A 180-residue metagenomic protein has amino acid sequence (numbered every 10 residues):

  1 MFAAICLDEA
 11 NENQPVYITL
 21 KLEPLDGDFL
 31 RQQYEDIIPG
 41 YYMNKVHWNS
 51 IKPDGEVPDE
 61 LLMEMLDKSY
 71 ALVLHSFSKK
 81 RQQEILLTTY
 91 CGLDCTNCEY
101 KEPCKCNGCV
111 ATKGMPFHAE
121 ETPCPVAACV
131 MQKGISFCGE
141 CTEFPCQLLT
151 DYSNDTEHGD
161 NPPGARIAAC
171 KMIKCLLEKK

Functional and structural regions predicted by a protein language model:
M1-K45, E56: Short, conserved beta-strand/beta-arch hydrophobic-aromatic motifs that form part of recognition grooves or interface
F2, D28-Q32, A71-L74, P116-F117 (+1 more regions): Structured alpha/beta reader/binder surfaces that contact nucleic acids or chromatin modification marks
L7, P53, E143: Active-site donor-binding loop signature of nucleotide-sugar glycosyltransferases
T19-K21, S50-K52, E140: Short, conserved beta-strand segments within well-ordered enzyme catalytic domains that often line or immediately flank
D26, L30-Q33, H47, L61-M65 (+4 more regions): Amphipathic alpha-helical interface surfaces
P39, P53-E60, C129-Q132, F137: Short coil/turn segments at secondary-structure boundaries
Y42-I85: Well-ordered alpha/beta subsegment
Q83-K180: Cysteine-centered metal-binding/redox modules
